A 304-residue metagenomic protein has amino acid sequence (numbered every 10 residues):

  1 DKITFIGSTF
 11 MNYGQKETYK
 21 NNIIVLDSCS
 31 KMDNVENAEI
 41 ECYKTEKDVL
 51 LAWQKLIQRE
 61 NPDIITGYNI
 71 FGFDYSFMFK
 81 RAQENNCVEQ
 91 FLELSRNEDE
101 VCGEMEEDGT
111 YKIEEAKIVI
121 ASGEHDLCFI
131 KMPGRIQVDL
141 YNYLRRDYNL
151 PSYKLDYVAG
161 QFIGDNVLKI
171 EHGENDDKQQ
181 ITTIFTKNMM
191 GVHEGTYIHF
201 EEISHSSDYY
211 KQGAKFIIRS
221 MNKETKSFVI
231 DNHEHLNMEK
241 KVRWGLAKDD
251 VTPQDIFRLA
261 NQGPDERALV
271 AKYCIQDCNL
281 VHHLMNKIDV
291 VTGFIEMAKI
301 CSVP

Functional and structural regions predicted by a protein language model:
D1-I64: Conserved RNase H-like, two-metal-ion catalytic cores of nucleic-acid enzymes
I40-K47, N69-G72, N149, T186 (+1 more regions): Intrinsic disorder
D48, A52, F77, K154-Y157 (+1 more regions): Acidic, Ser/Thr-rich intrinsically disordered and amphipathic helical segments
P62-F71, M297-A298: Short glycine-rich phosphate-binding loop at a beta-alpha junction
F71-D74, Y143: Short, solvent-exposed loop/turn segments at secondary-structure junctions
D74-N86, L92-E93: Short Gly/Thr/Asp-enriched flexible loops that form oxyanion-binding sites at enzyme active sites
V88-P304: Conserved "right-hand" nucleotidyltransferase catalytic core of DNA-directed polymerases
